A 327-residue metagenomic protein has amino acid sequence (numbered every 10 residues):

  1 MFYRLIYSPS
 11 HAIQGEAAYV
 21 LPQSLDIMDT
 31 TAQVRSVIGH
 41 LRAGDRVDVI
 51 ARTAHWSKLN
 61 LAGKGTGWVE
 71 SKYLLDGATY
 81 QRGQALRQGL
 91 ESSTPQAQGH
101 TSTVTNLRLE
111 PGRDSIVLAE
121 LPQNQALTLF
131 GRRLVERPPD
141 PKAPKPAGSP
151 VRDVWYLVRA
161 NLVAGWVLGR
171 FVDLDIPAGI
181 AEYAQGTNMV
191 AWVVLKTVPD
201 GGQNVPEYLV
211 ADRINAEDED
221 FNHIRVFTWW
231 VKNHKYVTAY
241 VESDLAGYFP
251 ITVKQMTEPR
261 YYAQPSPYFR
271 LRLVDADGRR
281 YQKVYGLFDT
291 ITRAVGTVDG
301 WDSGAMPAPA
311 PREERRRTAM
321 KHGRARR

Functional and structural regions predicted by a protein language model:
M1-S24, T30, G39, R46-D48 (+5 more regions): Boundary regions of SH3-family modules and the immediately adjacent low-complexity/disordered segments in eukaryotic
D29-R52, L109-R132, R137-P138: SH3/SH3-like (including bacterial SH3b) beta-barrel domains that bind proline-rich motifs or cell-wall ligands
H55-K58: Conserved tryptophan-centered aromatic signature that marks the ligand-binding surface of SH3 and related Trp-rich
S102-L134, P199-E219, V226: Surface-exposed interaction/gating patches
Y262-A263: C-terminal closing repeat unit and adjoining cap/tail of repeat-based domains
